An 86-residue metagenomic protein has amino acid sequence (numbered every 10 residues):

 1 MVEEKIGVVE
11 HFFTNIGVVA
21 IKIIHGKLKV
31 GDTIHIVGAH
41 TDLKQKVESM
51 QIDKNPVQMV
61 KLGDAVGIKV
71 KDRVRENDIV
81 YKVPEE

Functional and structural regions predicted by a protein language model:
V2-E86: Beta-strand/loop-dominated core regions that host nucleotide or nucleotide-derived cofactor-binding catalytic loops
